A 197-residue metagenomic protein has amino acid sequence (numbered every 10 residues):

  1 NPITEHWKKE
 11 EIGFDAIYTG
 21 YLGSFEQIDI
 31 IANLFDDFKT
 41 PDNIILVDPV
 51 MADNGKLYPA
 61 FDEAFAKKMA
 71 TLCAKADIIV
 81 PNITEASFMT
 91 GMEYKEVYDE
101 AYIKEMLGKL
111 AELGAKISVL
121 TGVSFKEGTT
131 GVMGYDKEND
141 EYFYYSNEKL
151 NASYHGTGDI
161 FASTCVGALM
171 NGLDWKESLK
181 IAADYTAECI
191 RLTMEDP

Functional and structural regions predicted by a protein language model:
N1-P59: Conserved N-terminal subdomain of the carbohydrate kinase-like
A16-T19, I44-N54, V80-M89, L120 (+1 more regions): Short beta-strands and strand-loop turn motifs
G23, M51-D53, E85, G122-K126 (+2 more regions): Glycine-rich beta-alpha junction loops
A60-E141: Conserved phosphate/ATP/ADP-binding segment of small-molecule kinases
E138-D140, A152, T193-P197: SAM-dependent methyltransferases
E141-H155: Short pre-catalytic strand/loop immediately N-terminal to key active-site residues, enriched for Gly-Thr
A152-W175, L179: Short, small-residue alpha-helix embedded
K176-P197: Charged C-terminal helix
